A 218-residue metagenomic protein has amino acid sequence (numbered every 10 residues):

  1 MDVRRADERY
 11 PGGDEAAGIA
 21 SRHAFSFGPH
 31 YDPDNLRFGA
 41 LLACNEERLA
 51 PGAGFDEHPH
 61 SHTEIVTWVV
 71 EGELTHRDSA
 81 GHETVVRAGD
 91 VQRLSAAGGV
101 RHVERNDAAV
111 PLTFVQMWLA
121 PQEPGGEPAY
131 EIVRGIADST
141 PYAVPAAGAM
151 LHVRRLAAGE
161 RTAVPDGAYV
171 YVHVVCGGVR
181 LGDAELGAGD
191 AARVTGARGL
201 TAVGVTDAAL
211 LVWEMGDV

Functional and structural regions predicted by a protein language model:
M1-P51, F55-D56, E83-A88, R101 (+1 more regions): A short, N-terminal "cap"/entry segment at the start of jelly-roll beta-barrel domains of the cupin/DSBH fold
C44-N45, V69, S95, W118 (+1 more regions): Short beta-strand segments
A53-H60, R77-D78, V103-N106, R161-D166 (+2 more regions): Short histidine-centered beta-strand/loop micro-motifs that create catalytic or ligand/metal-coordination sites
S61-A80, A88-V91, D166-G182, A188: Glycine- and acidic-residue-biased ligand/ion/polar-headgroup-sensing regions
A80-S95, G135-A137, R161, R180-G204: Short acidic-glycine-tyrosine-enriched beta hairpin
G81, A96-E127, T195-V218: Ligand-binding loop in jelly-roll beta-barrel domains
P141-A168: Strongly charged, low-complexity linkers/loops
